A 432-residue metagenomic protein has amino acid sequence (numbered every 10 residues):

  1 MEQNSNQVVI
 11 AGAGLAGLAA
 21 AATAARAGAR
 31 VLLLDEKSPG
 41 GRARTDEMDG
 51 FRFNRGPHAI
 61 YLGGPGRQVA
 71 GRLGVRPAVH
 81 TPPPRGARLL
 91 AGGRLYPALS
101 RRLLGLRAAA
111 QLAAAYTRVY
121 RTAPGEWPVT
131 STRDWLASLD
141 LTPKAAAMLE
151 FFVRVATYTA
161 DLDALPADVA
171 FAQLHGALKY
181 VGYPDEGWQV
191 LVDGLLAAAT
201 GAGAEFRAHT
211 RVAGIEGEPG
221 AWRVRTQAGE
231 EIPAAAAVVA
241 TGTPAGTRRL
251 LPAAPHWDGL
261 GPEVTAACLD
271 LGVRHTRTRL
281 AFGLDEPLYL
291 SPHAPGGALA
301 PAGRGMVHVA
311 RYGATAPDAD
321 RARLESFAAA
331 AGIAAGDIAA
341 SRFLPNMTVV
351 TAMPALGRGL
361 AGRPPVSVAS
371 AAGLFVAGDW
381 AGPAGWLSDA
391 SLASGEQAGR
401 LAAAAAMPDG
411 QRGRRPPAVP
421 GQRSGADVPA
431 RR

Functional and structural regions predicted by a protein language model:
M1-V8, R26-A27, P420-G425, P429: Extreme N-terminal leader/targeting segments of oxidoreductases
N6-L33: N-terminal Rossmann-like FAD-binding beta1-loop-alpha1 element of flavoenzymes
A25-M48: Glycine-rich FAD pyrophosphate-binding loop
R44-R52, I60-A113: A conserved beta-strand/loop capping segment in the N-terminal third of enzymes that catalyze redox or closely related
L89-L95, S100-F171: Rossmann-like flavin
A172-T226: Helical element adjacent to the flavin cofactor pocket in flavoenzyme catalytic cores
A213-A316, P365, P420-G421, R431: Mid-domain catalytic core of redox enzymes that form a hydrophobic substrate pocket/lid adjacent to a catalytic redox
H293-R432: Conserved flavin/dinucleotide-binding core of flavoenzymes
